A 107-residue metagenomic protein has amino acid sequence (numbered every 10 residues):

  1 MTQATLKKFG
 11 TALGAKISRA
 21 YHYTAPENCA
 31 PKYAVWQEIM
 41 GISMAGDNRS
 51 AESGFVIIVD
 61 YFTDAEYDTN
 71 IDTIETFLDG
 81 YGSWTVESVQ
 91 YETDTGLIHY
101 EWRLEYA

Functional and structural regions predicted by a protein language model:
M1-D47: Small/polar-rich, solvent-exposed N-terminal microdomains that initiate assembly or binding
Q3, I71-D72: Short, surface-exposed alpha-helical segments at coil->helix boundaries
E27, S50, T93-T95: Sterically constrained small-residue positions within well-ordered secondary structures of folded domains
A45-F55: Vicinal oxygen chelate
S53-A65, I98-A107: Oligomerization/assembly interface segments of phage tail-like spikes and tubes
D68: Compact nucleic-acid interaction/catalytic patches
D72-A107: Acidic-leaning, charged glycine-interspersed low-complexity segments
